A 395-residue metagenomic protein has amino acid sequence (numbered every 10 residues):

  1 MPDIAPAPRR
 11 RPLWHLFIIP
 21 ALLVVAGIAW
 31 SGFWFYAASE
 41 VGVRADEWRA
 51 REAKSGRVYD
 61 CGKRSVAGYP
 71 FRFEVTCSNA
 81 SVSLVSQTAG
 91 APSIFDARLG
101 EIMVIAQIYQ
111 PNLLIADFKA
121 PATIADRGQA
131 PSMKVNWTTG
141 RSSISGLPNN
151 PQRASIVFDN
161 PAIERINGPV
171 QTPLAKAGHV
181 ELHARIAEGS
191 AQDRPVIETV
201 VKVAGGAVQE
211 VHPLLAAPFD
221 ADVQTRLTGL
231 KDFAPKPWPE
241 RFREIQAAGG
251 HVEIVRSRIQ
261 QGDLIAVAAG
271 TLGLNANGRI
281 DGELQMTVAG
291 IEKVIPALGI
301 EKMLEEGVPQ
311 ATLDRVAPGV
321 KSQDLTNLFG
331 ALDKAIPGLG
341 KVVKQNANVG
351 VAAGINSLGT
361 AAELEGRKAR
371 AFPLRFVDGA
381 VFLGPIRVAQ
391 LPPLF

Functional and structural regions predicted by a protein language model:
P2-P20, G62, F242-I245, S257 (+2 more regions): Extended terminal
L16-W34: Hydrophobic membrane-insertion alpha-helices, especially the h-region of bacterial N-terminal signal peptides
F35-A53: Alpha-helical transmembrane signal-anchor/signal-peptide segments
A53-G189, S257, A268, G290: N-terminal beta-strand/beta-hairpin edge segment
R64-V66, A97-Y109, V135-N149, T172-Q192 (+5 more regions): Extended lipid/amphipathic-ligand handling interfaces
E74, Q152-S155, P195-V200, G249-R256: Short, hydrophobic/aromatic-rich segments at coil-to-beta transitions
V82-I94, A122-K134, N160-A175, G205-A216 (+5 more regions): Flexible, membrane-facing loop/turn or short amphipathic-helix motifs that contact lipid bilayers or gate lipid-binding
F233-K236, E240, G249-Q260: C-terminal amphipathic alpha-helical segment
